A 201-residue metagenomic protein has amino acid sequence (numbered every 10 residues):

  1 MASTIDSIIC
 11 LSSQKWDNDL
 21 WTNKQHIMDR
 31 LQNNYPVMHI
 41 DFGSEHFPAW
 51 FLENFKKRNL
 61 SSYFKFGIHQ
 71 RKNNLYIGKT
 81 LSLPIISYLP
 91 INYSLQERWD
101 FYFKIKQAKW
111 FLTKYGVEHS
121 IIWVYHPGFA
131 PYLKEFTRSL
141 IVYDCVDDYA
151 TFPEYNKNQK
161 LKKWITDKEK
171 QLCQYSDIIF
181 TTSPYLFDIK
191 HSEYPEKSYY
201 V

Functional and structural regions predicted by a protein language model:
M1-S62: N-terminal subdomain of nucleotide-sugar transferases
I5, N34-Y35, H119, R138-S139 (+2 more regions): Short, well-ordered alpha-helix to beta-strand connector turns
I8, P36-M38, W123, K134-T151: Active-site proximal beta-strand in glycosyltransferases
I27, F103-T113, V117, K134 (+2 more regions): Membrane-proximal helix-turn-helix segments that form the acceptor-binding/catalytic region of lipid-linked
I40-F42, V124-H126, T181-S183: Replace "coordinates the UDP/GDP/TDP-sugar" with "coordinates nucleotide-activated sugar donors
W50-Y115: A conserved catalytic-core segment of Leloir-type glycosyltransferases
D100-I105, I121-T137: An aromatic- and histidine-rich active-site surface loop
K162, Q174-V201: Donor nucleotide-sugar binding/catalytic pocket of nucleotide-sugar-dependent glycosyltransferases
